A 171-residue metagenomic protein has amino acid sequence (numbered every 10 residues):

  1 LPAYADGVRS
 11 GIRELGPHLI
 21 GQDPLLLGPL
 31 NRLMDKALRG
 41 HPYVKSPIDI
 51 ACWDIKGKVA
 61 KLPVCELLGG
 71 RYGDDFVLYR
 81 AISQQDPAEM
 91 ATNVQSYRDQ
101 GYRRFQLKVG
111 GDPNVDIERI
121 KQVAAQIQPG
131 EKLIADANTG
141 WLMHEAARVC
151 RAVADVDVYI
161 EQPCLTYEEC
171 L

Functional and structural regions predicted by a protein language model:
L1-V59: Metal- or metallocofactor-binding catalytic centers and their adjacent structured scaffolds across diverse enzyme
L25-L27, V64-L67, Y159-P163: Flexible, glycine/charged-enriched surface loops at secondary-structure junctions
P42, D74-E89, V109-G110, N138-L142: Active-site mouth loops of central-metabolism enzymes
V59-Q85, R119, Q128: N-terminal small/glycine-rich loop or linker at the start of catalytic domains across soluble metabolic enzymes
Q85-Y97, H144-R148: Short, acidic/polar
S96-K108: Catalytic domains of carbohydrate-active enzymes, especially glycoside hydrolases
L107-L171: Catalytic core of soluble alpha/beta enzymes
